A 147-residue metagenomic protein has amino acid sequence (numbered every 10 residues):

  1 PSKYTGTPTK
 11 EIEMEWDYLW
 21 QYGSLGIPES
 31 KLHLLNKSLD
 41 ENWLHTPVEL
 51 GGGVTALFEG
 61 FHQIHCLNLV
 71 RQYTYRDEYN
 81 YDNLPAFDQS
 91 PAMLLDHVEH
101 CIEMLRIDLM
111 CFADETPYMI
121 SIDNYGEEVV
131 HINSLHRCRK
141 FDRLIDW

Functional and structural regions predicted by a protein language model:
P1-W147: Low-complexity, small/polar and acidic-rich linker and loop segments
